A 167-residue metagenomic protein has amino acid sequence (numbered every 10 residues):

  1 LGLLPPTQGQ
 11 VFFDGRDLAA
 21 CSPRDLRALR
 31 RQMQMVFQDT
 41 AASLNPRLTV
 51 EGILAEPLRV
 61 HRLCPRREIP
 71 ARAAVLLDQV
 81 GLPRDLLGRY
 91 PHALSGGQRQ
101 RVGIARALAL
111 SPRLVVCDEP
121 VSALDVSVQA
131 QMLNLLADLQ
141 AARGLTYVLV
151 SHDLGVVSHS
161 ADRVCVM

Functional and structural regions predicted by a protein language model:
P5, L18-Q34, V60, R66-R67: ABC ATPase NBD coupling module
G9-D17: Conserved ABC transporter NBD signature motif
D17, E68-D85: Conserved ABC ATPase "signature" region
R31, H92, L110, N134: Conserved signature/switch motifs of ABC ATPase nucleotide-binding domains
Y90-L94, Q98: Conserved ABC ATPase signature
I104, M132: Hydrophobic anchor residue at the start of the ABC signature
A109-R113, Q129: A short, proline-enriched helix->beta-strand linker immediately N-terminal to the Walker B motif in ABC-type P-loop
